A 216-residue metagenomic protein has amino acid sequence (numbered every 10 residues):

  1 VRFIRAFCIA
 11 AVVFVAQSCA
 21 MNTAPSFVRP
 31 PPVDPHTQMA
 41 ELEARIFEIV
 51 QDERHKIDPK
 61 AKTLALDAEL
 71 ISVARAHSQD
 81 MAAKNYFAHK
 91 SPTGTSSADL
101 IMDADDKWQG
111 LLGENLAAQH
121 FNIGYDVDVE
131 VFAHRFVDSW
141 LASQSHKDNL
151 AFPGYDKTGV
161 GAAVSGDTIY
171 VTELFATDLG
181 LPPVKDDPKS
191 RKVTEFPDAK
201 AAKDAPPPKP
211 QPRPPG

Functional and structural regions predicted by a protein language model:
V1-C8: Bacterial N-terminal signal peptides that target proteins for export
V13-H36: Bacterial Sec signal peptide processing site at the extreme N-terminus
N22-P25, I49, A162, T172: Cell-envelope/ECM-targeting effectors and their regulatory/trafficking segments
D34-I101, P153-T158: Short, well-ordered surface patches within globular domains
A82-K84, H89, Y125-D126, P182-K185: Short, solvent-exposed loop/turn elements at domain surfaces
S97-T177: A well-ordered secondary-structure block
I169, A176-G216: Low-complexity, Gly/Ser/Thr/Pro-rich intrinsically disordered linker/tail segments
